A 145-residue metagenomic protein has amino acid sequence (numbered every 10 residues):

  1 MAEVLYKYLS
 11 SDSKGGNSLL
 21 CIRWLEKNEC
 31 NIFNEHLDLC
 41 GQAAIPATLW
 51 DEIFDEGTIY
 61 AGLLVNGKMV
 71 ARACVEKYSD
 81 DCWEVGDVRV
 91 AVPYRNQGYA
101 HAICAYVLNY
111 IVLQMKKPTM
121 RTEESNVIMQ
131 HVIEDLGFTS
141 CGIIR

Functional and structural regions predicted by a protein language model:
M1-L20, R145: Acyl-donor-binding surface of acyltransferase catalytic domains
D12-I45: Short amphipathic alpha-helix that is part of the acyltransferase structural core
T48-R89: A conserved beta-strand-loop-helix scaffold within acyl/acetyltransferase catalytic domains
V85, I103, V107-I111, M129: Short hydrophobic clusters on alpha-helical segments that form packing/core surfaces in small helical domains
R89-V92, T122-S125: Structured beta->alpha junctions
P93-Y94, G98-Y106: Conserved acetyl-CoA pyrophosphate-binding loop and the N-cap/start of the following alpha-helix in GNAT-like
H101, E124-G142: Conserved active-site alpha-helix within GNAT-family acetyltransferase domains
I111-T122: Conserved GNAT acetyl-CoA-binding A-motif
